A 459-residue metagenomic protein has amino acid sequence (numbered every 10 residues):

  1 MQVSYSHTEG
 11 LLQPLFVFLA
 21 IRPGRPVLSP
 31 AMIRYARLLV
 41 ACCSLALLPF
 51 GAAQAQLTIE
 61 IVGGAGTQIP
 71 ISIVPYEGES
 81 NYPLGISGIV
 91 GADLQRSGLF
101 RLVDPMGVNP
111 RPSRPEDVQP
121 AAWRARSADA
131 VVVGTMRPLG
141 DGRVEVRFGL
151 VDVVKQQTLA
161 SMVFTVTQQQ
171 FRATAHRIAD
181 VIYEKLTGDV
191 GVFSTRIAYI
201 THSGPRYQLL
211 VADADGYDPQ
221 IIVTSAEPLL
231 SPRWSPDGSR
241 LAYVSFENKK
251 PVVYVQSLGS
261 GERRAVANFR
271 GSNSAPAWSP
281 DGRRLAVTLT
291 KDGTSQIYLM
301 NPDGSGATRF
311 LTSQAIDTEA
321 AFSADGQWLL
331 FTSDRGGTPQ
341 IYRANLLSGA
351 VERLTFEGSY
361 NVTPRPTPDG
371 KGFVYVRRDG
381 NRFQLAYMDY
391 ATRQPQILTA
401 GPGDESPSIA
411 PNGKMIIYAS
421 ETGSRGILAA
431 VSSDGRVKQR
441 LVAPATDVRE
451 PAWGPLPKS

Functional and structural regions predicted by a protein language model:
I61-A121, V132, M136: Short beta-strand->alpha-helix linker/helix-N-cap micro-motif that forms a surface specificity/interaction loop
P115-V181: Amphipathic beta-strand/beta-sheet edge segments enriched in Tyr/Trp
V154, D213-Y217, S257-G261, N301-S305 (+3 more regions): Short loop/turn segments that connect beta-strands within beta-propeller blades
V190, T201-Q208, A226-E227, V244-V253 (+10 more regions): A flexible loop/linker signature enriched in serine peptidases of the S9 family
G191-F193, P236-D237, P280-D281, A324-D325 (+3 more regions): Residue-level detector of Asp-centered blade-edge/turn motifs that repeat once per structural unit in beta-propeller
I197, L241, G282-A286, G326-L329 (+2 more regions): Hydrophobic beta-strand positions that form the internal "hydrophobic ladder" of WD40/Gbeta-like beta-propeller blades
G426-S459: Blade-level signature of beta-propeller repeat domains, shared across WD40, Kelch, NHL, RCC1 and BNR/Asp-box propellers
